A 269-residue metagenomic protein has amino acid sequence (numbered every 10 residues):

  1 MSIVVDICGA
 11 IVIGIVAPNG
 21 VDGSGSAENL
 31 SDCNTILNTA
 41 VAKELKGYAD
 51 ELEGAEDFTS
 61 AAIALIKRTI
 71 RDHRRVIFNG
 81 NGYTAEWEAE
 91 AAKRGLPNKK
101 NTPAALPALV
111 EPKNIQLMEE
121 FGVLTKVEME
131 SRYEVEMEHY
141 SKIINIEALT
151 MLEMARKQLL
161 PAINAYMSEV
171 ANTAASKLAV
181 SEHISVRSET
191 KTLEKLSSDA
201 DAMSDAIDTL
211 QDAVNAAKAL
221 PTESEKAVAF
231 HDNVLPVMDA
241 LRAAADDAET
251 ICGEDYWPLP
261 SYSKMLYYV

Functional and structural regions predicted by a protein language model:
M1-I3, G9-I13, G20-E134: Glycine-rich, acidic/polar active-site loops that bind/position phosphate-bearing ligands
C8, N19-G23, V41, L45 (+4 more regions): Generic structural hydrophobic/aromatic packing signal, biased to beta-strands
H73-V269: C-terminal amphipathic alpha-helical interaction region
